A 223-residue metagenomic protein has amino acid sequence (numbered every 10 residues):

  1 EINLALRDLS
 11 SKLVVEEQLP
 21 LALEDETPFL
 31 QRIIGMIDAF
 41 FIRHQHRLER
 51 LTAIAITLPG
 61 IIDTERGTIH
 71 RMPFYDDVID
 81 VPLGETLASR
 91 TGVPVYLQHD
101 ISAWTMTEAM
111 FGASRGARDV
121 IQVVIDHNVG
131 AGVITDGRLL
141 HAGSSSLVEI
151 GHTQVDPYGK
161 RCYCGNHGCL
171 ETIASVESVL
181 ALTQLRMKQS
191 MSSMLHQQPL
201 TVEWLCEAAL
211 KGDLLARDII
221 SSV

Functional and structural regions predicted by a protein language model:
E1-V14, Q122-T135: Gly/Thr-rich phosphate-binding beta-strand-loop-beta motif of the actin/hexokinase/Hsp70
V14-D119: Glycine-rich phosphate-binding loop and adjoining helix at the ATP-binding site of ATP-dependent phosphoryl-transfer
L23, L97-I101, V155-S190: Glycine-rich phosphate-binding loop plus the immediately following alpha-helix
D25-Q31, S146-Y158: A short, polar/charged loop-to-alpha-helix boundary motif
L58, L170-V223: A mobile "lid/hinge" subdomain adjacent to the ATP/sugar-phosphate binding pocket shared across diverse ATP-dependent
D119-I121, M194: Conserved beta-strand elements of the Class I
V133-E149: Short, charged low-complexity linear segments at domain edges
